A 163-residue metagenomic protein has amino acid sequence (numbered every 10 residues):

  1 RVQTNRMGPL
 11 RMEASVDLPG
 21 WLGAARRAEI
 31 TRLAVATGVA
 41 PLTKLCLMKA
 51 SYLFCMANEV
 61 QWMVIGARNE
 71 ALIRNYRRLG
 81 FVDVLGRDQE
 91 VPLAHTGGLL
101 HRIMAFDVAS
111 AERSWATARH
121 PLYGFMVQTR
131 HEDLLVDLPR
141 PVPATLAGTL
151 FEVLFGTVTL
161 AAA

Functional and structural regions predicted by a protein language model:
R1-R26, T37, L79, V84-E90 (+3 more regions): A conserved beta-strand-loop-helix scaffold within acyl/acetyltransferase catalytic domains
N5-V91, H95-H101: Acyl-donor binding region in acyl/amide transferases
L10, D88, L99, A118-H120 (+2 more regions): Compositionally biased, intrinsically disordered low-complexity regions
P92-P121: C-terminal "cap" of GNAT-fold acetyltransferases
R113-L135: Flexible, glycine-/basic-rich loop-and-beta segments that form/coincide with the SAM-dependent methyltransferase
